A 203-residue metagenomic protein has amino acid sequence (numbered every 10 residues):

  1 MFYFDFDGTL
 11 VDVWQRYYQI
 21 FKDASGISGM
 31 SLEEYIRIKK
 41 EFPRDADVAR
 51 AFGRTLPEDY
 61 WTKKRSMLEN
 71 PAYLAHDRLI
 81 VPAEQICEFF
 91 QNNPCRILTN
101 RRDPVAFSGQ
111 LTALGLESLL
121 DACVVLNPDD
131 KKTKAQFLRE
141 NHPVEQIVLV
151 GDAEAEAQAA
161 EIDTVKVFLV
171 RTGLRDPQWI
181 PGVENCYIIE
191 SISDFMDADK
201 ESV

Functional and structural regions predicted by a protein language model:
M1-P82: N-terminal helical cap/lid subdomain that shapes the substrate entry/recognition surface in HAD-like hydrolases
T9, R16, D103, A155 (+1 more regions): Conserved Rossmann-like nucleotide-cofactor binding loop
I20, D47-V48, A106-G109, A159: Phosphate- and divalent-cation-binding pockets in alpha/beta enzyme and binding domains that engage nucleotide-derived
M30, N93, V165: Short glycine/serine/threonine/alanine-rich loop segments
R78-V81, R102, D129, D152: Short beta->alpha linker loops
A83-F90, I97, L138-R139, A157 (+1 more regions): Short amphipathic alpha-helical segments and helix-helix/interface helices
I86-L111, L126: Substrate-recognition element of Asp-dependent hydrolases with the DxDx(T/V) motif
S108-V203: Asp-based, Mg2+/Mn2+-dependent phosphohydrolase catalytic module
